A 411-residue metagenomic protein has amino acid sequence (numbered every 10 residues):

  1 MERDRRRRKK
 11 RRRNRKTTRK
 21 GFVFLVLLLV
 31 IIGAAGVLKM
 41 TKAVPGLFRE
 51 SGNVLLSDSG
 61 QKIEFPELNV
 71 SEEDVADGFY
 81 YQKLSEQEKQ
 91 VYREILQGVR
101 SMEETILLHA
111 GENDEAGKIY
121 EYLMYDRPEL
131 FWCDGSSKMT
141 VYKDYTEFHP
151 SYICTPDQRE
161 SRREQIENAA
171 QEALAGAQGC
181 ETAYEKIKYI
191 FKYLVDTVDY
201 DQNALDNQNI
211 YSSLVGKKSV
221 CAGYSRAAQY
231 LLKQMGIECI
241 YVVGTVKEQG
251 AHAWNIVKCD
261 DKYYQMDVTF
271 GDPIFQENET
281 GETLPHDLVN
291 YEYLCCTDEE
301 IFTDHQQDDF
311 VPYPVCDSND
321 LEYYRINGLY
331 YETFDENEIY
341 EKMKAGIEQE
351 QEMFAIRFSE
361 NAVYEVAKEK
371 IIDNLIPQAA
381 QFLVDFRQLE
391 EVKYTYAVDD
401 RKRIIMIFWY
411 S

Functional and structural regions predicted by a protein language model:
E2-C180, T297-S411: N-terminal accessory/pre-domain segments preceding catalytic cores
D58, Q208-N209, E279-T280: Residue-level signal for alpha-helical context at structural boundaries
I119, I190, A227-A228: Generic structural signal for hydrophobic residues
F148, S212, G216, K262-V268: Short, well-ordered strand-loop elements centered on a beta-strand within folded domains, enriched for acidic residues
Q158-S213: Secondary-structure boundary elements
L205-D206, I210-S213, S219, G223-Y230: Conserved active-site-adjacent core of cysteine acyl-enzyme catalytic domains
G223-C296: Hydrophobic/aromatic-rich core segments of domains that either
